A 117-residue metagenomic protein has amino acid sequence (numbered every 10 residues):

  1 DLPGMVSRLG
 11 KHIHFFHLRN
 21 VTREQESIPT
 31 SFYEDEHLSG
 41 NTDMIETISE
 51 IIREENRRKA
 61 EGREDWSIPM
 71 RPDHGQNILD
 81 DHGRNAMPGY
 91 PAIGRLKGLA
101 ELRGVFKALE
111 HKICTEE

Functional and structural regions predicted by a protein language model:
D1-E117: Histidine-acidic metal/acid-base catalytic patches
